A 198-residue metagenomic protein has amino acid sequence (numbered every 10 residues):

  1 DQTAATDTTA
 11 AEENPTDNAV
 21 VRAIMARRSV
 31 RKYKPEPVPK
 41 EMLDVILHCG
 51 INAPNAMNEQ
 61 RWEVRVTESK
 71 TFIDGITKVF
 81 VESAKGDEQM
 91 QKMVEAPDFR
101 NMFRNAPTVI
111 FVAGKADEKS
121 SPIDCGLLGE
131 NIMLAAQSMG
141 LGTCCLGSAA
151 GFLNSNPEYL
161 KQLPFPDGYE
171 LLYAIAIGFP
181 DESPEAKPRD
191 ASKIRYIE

Functional and structural regions predicted by a protein language model:
D1-A106, I197-E198: N-terminal amphipathic, basic helical "cap/leader" segment at the start of enzyme domains
D1-T16, E170-E198: C-terminal helix-cap and adjacent tail motif
A23, V109-F111, A174-A176: Conserved hydrophobic/aromatic beta-strand scaffold that supports enzyme active sites
Y33, E118-P122, P184: A generic structural signal for short coil/turn motifs at secondary-structure boundaries
I46, G50, I110, K115-L160: Small-aliphatic-rich amphipathic alpha-helix that forms the alpha element of a beta-alpha
A56-E59, N101-R104, L163-G168, K187-R189: Solvent-exposed alpha-helices and their adjacent loops that cap or buttress functional pockets in soluble metabolic
Y159-I175: Short, conserved aromatic-histidine micro-motifs
